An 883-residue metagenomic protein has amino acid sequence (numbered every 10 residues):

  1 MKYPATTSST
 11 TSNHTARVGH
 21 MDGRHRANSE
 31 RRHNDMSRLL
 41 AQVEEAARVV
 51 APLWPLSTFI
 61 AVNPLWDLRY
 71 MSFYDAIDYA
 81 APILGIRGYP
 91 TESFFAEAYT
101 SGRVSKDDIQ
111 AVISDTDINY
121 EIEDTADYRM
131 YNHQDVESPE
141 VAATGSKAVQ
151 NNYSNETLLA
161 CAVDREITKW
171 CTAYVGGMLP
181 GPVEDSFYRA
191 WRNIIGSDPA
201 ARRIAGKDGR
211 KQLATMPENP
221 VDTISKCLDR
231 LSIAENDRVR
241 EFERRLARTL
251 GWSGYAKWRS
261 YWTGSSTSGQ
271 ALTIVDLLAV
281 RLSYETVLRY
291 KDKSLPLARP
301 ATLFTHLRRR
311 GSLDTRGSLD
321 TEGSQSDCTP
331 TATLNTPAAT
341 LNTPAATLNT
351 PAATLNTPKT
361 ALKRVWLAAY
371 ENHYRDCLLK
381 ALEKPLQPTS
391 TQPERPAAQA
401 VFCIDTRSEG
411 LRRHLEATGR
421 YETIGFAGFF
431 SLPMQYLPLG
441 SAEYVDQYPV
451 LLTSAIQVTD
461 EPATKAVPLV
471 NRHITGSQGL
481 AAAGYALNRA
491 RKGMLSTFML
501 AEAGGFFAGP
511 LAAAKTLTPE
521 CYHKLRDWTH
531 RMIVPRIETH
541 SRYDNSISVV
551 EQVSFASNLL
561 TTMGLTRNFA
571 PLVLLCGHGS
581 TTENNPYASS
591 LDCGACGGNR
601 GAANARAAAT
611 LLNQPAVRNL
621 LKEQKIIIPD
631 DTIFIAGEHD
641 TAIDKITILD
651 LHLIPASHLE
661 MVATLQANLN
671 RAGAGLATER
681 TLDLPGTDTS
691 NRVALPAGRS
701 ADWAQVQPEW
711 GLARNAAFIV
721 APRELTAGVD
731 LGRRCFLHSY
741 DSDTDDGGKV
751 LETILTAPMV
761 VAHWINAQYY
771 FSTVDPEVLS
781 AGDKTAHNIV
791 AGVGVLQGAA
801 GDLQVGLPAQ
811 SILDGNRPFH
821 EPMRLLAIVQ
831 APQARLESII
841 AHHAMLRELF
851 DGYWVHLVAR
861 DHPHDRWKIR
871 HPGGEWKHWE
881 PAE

Functional and structural regions predicted by a protein language model:
S8, S12-N13, S312, S318 (+2 more regions): Ser/Thr/Pro-rich low-complexity tandem-repeat tracts
R31-E218, D222, K226-D229, E394 (+1 more regions): Long, compositionally biased intrinsically disordered regions
I224-D320, A352-E422, A427-Y448: Structured, charged N-terminal subsegments at the starts of enzyme catalytic cores and at intra-chain domain/subunit
L319-T321, T331-L355: Long, intrinsically disordered low-complexity tandem-repeat segments
K384-T391, L559-G564, A570-P571, A701-P708 (+1 more regions): Generic recognition of flexible, low-complexity loop/linker segments
Y421-P468, M532-L572, G577-L659, D730-L731 (+1 more regions): Catalytic or ion-translocation cores adjacent to nucleophile or general acid/base/metal-coordination motifs in diverse
T464-T566: Active-site cores of enzymes that catalyze phosphoryl transfer or operate on phosphate-rich substrates
